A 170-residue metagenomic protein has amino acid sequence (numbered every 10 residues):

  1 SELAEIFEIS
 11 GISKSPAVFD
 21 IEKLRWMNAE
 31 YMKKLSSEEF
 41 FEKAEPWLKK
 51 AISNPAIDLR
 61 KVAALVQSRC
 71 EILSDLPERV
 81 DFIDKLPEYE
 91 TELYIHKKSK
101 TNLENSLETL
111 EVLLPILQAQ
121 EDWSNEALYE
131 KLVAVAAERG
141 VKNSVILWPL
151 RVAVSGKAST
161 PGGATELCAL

Functional and structural regions predicted by a protein language model:
S1-A51: A conserved active-site cap/scaffold subdomain adjacent to cofactor or substrate pockets
S15, Y31, A119, A137 (+1 more regions): Short N-terminal micro-motifs specific to bacterial/archaeal maturation and metal-cluster initiation sites
I21-R25, E38, R60, A64 (+4 more regions): Non-catalytic, well-ordered alpha-helical scaffold segments
W26-E30, L65-S68, P149-A153: Short, hydrophobic/amphipathic alpha-helical patches that form generic packing surfaces within helical domains
K33-S37, S74-P77, G156-T165: Short helix-capping/linker segments at secondary-structure and domain boundaries
S37-K142: Small-residue-rich helix-loop
N125-L170: Charged substrate- and nucleic-acid-binding regions of tRNA-handling and nucleotidyl-transfer enzymes, centered on
